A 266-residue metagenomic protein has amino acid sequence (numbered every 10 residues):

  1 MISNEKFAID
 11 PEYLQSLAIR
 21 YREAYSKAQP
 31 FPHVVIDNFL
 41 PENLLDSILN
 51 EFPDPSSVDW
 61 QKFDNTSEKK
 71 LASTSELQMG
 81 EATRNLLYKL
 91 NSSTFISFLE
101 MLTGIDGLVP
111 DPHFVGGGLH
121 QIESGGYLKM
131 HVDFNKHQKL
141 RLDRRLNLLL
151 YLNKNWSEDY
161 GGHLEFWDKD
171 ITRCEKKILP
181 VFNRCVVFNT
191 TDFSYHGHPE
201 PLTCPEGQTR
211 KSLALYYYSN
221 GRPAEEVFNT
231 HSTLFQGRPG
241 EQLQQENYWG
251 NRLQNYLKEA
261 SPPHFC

Functional and structural regions predicted by a protein language model:
N4-A8: A eukaryotic "domain-start" boundary segment
I9, Y13, R20-T103: Non-heme Fe(II)/2-oxoglutarate
H33, H131, H196-H198: Histidine-centered active-site/metal-ligand motif
N50-P53, Q78, A82, L87-R144: Non-heme Fe(II) oxygenase catalytic core, chiefly the N-lobe of the double-stranded beta-helix
S56-V58, D106-V109, K154-E158: Proline-centered turn/helix-capping motifs that create local helix->coil transitions or kinks
D64-S73, L102-D111, V115, H120 (+6 more regions): A structural signal for the main folded, soluble domain(s) of proteins
H137-R144, K154-C266: Catalytic core of Fe(II)/2-oxoglutarate
N147-L149: Eukaryotic charged/polar low-complexity linker/IDR segments
